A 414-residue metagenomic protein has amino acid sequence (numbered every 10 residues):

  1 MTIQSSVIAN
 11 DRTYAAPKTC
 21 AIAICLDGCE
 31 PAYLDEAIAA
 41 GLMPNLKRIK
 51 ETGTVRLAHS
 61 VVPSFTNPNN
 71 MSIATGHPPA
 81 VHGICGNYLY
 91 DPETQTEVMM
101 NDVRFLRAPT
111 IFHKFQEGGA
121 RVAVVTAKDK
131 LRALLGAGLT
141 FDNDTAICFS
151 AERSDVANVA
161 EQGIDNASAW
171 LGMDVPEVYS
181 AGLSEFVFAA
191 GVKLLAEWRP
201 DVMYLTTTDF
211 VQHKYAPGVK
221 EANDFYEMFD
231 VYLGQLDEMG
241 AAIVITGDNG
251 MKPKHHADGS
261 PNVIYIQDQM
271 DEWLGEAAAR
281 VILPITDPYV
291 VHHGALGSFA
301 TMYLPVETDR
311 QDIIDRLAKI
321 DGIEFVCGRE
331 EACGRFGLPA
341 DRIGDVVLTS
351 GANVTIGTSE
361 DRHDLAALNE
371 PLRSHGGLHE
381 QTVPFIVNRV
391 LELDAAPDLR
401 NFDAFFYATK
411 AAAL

Functional and structural regions predicted by a protein language model:
T2-T54: Active-site-proximal N-terminal segment of extracellular/periplasmic enzymes that hydrolyze or transfer
A23, N45, D224-D271, L348: Metal-dependent active-site segment of extracytoplasmic phospho-/sulfohydrolases and closely related
C29, Y215, N249-G250: Catalytic metal-binding/acid-base residues of hydrolase active sites
D35-P79, R121-A123: Short, structured active-site-proximal loop/turn typified by the sulfatase FGly-forming signature C/S-X-P-X-R
K50, Q116, D237-E238: Anion (oxyanion) recognition and catalysis
G76-A216, H292-G294, S298, L304 (+3 more regions): His/Asp/Glu-rich, glycine-adjacent segments that coordinate divalent cations and/or stabilize oxyanion chemistry on
G234, M251-Y303: Acidic/histidine-rich catalytic neighborhood
P284-L414: Active-site neighborhoods of enzymes that stabilize oxyanions during catalysis
